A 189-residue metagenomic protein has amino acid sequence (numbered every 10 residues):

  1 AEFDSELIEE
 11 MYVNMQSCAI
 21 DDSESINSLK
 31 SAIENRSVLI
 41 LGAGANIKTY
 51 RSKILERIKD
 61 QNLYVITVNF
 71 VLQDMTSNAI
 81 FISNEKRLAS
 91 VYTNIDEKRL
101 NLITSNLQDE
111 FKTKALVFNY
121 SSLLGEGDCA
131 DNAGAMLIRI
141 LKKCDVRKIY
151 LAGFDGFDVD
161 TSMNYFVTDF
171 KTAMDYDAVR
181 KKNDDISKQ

Functional and structural regions predicted by a protein language model:
A1-Q189: Metal-ion/cofactor- or nucleotide/acyl-coenzyme-handling active-site neighborhoods
